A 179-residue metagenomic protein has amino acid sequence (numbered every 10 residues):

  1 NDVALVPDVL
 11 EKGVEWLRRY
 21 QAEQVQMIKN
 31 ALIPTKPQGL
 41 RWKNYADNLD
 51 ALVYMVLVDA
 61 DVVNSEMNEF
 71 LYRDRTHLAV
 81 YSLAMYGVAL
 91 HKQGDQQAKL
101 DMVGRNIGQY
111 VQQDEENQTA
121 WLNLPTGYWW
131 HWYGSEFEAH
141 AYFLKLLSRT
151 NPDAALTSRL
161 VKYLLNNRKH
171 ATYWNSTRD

Functional and structural regions predicted by a protein language model:
N1-D179: Large, well-folded core regions of big proteins
